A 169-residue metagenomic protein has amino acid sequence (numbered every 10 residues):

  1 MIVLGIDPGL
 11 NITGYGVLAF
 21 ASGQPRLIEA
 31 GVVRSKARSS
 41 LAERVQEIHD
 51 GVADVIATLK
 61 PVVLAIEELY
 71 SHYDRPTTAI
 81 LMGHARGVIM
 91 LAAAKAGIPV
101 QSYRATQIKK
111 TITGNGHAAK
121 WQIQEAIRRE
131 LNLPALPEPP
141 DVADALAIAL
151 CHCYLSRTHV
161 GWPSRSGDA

Functional and structural regions predicted by a protein language model:
M1-A169: Phosphate- and other anionic-substrate recognition elements at nucleic-acid/protein interfaces
